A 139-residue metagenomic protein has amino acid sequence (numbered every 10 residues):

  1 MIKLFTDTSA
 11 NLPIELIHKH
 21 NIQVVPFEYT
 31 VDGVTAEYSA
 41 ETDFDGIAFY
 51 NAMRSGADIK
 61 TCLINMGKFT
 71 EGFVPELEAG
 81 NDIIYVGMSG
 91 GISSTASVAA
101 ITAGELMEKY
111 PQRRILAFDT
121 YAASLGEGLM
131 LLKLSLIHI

Functional and structural regions predicted by a protein language model:
K3-K68: N-terminal glycine-rich anion-binding loop in soluble enzyme alpha/beta folds
S9-A10, Y29, M88, T120-A122: Short, ordered loop/turn segments at secondary-structure junctions
E71-I83: Glycine-rich phosphate/diphosphate-binding loops that line cofactor/substrate pockets in enzymes
D82-G90, L116-D119, K133: Short glycine-rich or small-residue beta-strand-to-loop segments that form or flank ligand, phosphate, metal/Fe-S
G87-K109, L129-L131: Short Gly/Thr/Asp-enriched flexible loops that form oxyanion-binding sites at enzyme active sites
A103-S124: Short, acidic/small-residue loops that bind anionic groups at enzyme active sites
S124-S135: Conserved N-terminal glycine/acidic-rich loop preference
I137-I139: Conserved small/polar residues in nucleotide/adenosyl-binding loops
